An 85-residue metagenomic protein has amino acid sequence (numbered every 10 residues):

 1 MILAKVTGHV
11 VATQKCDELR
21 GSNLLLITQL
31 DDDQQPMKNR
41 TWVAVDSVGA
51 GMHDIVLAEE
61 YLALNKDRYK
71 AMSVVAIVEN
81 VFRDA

Functional and structural regions predicted by a protein language model:
M1-T13: Structural detector for short beta-strands of small beta-barrel domains
V10, Q14, D31, V78-V81: A generic structural motif
E18-I27: Short aromatic-glycine-enriched beta-strand elements
D33-T41: Short, structured beta-strand/loop micro-motifs enriched in basic residues and often containing a Trp
I55-A85: C-terminal structural segments of small proteins and small subunits
